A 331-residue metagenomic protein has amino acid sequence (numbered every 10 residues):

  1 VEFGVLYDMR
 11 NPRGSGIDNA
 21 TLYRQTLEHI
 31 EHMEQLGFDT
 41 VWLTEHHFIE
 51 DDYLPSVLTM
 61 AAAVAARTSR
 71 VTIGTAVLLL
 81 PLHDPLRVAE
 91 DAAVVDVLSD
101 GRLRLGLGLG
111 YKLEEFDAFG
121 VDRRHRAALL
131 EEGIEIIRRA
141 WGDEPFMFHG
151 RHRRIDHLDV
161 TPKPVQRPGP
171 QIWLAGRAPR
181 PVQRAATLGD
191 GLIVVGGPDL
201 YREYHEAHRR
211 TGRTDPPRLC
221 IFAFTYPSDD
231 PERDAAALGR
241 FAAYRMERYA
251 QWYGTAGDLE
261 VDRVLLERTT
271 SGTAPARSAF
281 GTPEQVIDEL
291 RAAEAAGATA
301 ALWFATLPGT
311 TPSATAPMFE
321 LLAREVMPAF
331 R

Functional and structural regions predicted by a protein language model:
V1-R331: Active-site-adjacent structural elements that line small-molecule/cofactor binding pockets in enzymes
